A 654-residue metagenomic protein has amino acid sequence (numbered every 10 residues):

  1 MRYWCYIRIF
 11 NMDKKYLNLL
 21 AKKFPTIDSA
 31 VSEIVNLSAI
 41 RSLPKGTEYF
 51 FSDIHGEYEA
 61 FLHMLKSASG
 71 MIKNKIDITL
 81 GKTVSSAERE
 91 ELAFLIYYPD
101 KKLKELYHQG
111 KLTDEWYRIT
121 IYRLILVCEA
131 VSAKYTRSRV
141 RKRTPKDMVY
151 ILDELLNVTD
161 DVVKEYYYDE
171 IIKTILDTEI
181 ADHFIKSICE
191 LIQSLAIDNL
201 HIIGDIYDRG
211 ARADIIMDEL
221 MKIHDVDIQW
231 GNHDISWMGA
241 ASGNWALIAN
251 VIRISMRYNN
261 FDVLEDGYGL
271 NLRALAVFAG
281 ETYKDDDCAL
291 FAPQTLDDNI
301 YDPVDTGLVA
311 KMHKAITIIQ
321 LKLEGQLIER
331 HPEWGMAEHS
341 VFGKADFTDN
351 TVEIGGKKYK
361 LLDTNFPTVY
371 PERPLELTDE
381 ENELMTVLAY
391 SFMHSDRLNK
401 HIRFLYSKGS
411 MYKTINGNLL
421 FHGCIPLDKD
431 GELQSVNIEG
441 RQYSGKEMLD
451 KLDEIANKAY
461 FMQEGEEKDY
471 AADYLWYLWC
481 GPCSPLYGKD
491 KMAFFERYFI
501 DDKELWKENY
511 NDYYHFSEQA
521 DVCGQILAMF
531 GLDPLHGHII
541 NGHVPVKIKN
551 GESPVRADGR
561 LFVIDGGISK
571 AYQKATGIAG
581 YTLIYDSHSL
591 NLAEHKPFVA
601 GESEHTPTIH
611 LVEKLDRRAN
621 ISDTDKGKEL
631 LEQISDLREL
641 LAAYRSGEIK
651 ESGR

Functional and structural regions predicted by a protein language model:
R2-R654: Feature recognizes metal-dependent phosphohydrolase scaffolds
